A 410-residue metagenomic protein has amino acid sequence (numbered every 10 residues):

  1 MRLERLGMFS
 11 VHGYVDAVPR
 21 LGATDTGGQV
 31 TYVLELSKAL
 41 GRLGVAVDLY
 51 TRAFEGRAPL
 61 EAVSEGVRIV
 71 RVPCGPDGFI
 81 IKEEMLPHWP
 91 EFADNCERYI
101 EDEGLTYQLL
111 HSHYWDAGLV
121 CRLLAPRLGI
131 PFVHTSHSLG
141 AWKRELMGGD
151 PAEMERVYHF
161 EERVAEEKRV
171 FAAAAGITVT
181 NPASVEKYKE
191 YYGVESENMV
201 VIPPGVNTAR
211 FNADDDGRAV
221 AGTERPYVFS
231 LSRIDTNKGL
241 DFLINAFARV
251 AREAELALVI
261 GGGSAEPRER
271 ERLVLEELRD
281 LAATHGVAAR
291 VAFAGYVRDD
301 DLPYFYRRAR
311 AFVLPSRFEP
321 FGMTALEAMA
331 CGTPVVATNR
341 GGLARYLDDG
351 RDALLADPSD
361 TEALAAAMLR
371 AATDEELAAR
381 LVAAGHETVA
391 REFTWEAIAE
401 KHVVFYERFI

Functional and structural regions predicted by a protein language model:
M1-A62, V67-R71: N-terminal subdomain of nucleotide-sugar transferases
A183, G205: Carbohydrate-associated surface elements
G222-K238, I244-A248, V259: Conserved donor-binding/catalytic core segment of Leloir-type glycosyltransferases
E271-V297: Nucleotide-activated donor-binding/catalytic signature segment of Leloir-type glycosyltransferases, i.e., the conserved
Y304-A309: Short alpha-helical donor nucleotide-sugar binding micro-motif in glycosyltransferases
R317: Aromatic "clamp/platform" in nucleotide-sugar-dependent glycosyltransferases that forms part of the donor/acceptor
P334-A337, L354: Short hydrophobic beta-strand element within catalytic cores of glycosyltransferases and related nucleotide-activated
D349-G350, L354-T361, R370-E375: Conserved acidic donor-binding segment of nucleotide-sugar-dependent glycosyltransferases
